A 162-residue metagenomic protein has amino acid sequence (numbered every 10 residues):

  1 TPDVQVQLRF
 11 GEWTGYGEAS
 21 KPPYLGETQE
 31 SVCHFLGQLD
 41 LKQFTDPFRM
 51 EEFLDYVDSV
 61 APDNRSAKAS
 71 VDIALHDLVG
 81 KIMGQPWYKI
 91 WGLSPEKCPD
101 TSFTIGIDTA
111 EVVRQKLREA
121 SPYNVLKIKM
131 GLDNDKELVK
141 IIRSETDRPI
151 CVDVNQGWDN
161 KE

Functional and structural regions predicted by a protein language model:
T1-P2: Short, Gly/Pro- and small/polar-rich lid/capping loops
Q5: Short hydrophobic/aromatic beta-strand element in the GNAT-like acyltransferase core that lines or flanks the acyl-donor
L8-R9, T14-I82: Metal- or metallocofactor-binding catalytic centers and their adjacent structured scaffolds across diverse enzyme
W87-E162: Metal-dependent enolase-superfamily TIM-barrel catalytic cores that perform enediolate-based chemistry
